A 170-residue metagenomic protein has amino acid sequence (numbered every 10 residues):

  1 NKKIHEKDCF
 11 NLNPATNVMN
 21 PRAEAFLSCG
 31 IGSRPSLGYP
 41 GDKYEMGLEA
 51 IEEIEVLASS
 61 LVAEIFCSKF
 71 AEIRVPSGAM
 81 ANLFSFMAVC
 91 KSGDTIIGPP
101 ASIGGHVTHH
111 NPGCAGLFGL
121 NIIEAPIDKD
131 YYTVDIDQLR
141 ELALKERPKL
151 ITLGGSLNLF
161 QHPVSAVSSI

Functional and structural regions predicted by a protein language model:
N1-D42: N-terminal "arm"/small-domain region of PLP-dependent enzymes with the aminotransferase-like
N11, F70-I73, L150-G154: Short catalytic-loop micro-motif centered on adjacent basic/acidic residues
V18, P76-M80, I103, S156-F160: Gly/Ser/Thr-rich loops at beta-strand to alpha-helix junctions that form or flank small-molecule/cofactor-binding
P35-M80: Conserved N-terminal alpha-helix of the aminotransferase class I/II PLP-enzyme fold
C90-H106: Conserved PLP-anchoring active-site segment centered on the Schiff-base-forming lysine
T108-L153, N158-H162: PLP-dependent aminotransferase-class I/II
Q161-I170: Catalytic PLP-binding core of fold-type I/II PLP enzymes
